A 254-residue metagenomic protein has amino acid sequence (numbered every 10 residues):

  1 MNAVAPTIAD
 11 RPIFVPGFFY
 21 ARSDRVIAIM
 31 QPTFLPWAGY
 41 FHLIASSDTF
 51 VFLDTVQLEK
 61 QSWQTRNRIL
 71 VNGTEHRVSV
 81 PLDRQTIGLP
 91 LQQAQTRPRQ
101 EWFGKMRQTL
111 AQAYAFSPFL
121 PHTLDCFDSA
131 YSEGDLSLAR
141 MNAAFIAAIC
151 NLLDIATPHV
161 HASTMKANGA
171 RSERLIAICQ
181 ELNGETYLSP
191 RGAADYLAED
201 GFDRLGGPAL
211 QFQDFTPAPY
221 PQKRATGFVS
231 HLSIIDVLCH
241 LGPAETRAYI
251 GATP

Functional and structural regions predicted by a protein language model:
A3, F19-P254: Residues lining hydrophobic/aromatic ligand-binding pockets adjacent to catalytic sites
F14-V15: Compositionally biased, intrinsically disordered low-complexity segments enriched for polar/charged residues
